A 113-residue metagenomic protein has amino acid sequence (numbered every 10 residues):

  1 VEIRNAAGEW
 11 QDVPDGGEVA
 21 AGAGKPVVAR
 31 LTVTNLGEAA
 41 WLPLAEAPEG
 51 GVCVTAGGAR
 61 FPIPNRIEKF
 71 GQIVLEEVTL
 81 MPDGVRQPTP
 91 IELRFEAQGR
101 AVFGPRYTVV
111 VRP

Functional and structural regions predicted by a protein language model:
V1-G22: Low-complexity, acidic Ser/Thr/Pro/Gly-rich terminal tails and inter-domain linkers that flank the onset of structured
W10-D12, G50-P64: Short beta-strand and strand-turn-strand segments in soluble, beta-rich domains
V13, A23-R30, V74, Q87-I91: Short, solvent-exposed loop/turn segments enriched in Ser/Thr/Gly
G17-P26, I67-K69: Short, solvent-exposed beta-strand/turn "edge" segments of beta-rich domains on protein surfaces
V33-G37: Asparagine-centered strand-capping/turn motif at beta-strand->loop junctions
E38-V54: Short, hydrophobic/aromatic beta-strand segments
G58-G84: Intrinsically disordered, low-complexity Pro/Gly/Ser/Thr-rich segments with frequent PxxP/GP/PP motifs and embedded
P82-V111: Terminal connector regions
